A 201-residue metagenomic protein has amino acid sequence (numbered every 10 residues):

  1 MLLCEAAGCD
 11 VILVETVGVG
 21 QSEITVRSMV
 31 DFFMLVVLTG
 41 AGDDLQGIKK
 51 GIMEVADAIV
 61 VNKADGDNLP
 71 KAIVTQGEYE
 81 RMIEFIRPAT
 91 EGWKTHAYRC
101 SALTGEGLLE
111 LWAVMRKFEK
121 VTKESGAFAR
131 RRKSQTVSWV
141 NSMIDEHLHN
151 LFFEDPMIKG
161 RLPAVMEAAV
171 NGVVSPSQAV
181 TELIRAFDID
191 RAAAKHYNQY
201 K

Functional and structural regions predicted by a protein language model:
M1-V74, E78: Phosphate/Mg2+-binding loops and adjacent switch elements in nucleotide/diphosphate-handling enzyme cores
L2-E5, R27, L38, M53 (+7 more regions): Signal for well-folded cores of large energy- and translation-related assemblies
T16-G18, L103, V170: Short glycine/serine/threonine-biased micro-segments
G20-S22, G107, V174: Gly/Ser/Thr-rich beta-alpha loop segments that engage phosphate groups in nucleotides
F33-V37, R81-I83, N198-Y200: Short, structured secondary-structure boundary patches
A58, A64-E124: Canonical P-loop GTPase G-domain recognition
R99, L109-F187, H196, Y200: Long, well-ordered amphipathic alpha-helical subdomains in the mid-to-C-terminal portions of large enzyme subunits
A192: Charged phosphate-binding loop/patch that engages nucleotide di/tri-phosphates or the phosphate backbone of nucleic
